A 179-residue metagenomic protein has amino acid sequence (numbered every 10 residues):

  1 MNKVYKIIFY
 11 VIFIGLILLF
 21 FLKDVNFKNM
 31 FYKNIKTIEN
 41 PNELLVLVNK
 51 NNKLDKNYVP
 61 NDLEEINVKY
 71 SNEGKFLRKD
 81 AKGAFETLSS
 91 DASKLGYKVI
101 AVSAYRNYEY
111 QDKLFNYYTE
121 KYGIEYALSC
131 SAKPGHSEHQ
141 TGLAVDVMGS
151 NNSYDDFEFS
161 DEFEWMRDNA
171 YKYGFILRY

Functional and structural regions predicted by a protein language model:
M1-N2: N-terminal hydrophobic targeting signals that begin at the initiator methionine
Y5-A104, Y108-Y179: Extracytoplasmic cell-surface/polysaccharide-interacting catalytic and binding patches
